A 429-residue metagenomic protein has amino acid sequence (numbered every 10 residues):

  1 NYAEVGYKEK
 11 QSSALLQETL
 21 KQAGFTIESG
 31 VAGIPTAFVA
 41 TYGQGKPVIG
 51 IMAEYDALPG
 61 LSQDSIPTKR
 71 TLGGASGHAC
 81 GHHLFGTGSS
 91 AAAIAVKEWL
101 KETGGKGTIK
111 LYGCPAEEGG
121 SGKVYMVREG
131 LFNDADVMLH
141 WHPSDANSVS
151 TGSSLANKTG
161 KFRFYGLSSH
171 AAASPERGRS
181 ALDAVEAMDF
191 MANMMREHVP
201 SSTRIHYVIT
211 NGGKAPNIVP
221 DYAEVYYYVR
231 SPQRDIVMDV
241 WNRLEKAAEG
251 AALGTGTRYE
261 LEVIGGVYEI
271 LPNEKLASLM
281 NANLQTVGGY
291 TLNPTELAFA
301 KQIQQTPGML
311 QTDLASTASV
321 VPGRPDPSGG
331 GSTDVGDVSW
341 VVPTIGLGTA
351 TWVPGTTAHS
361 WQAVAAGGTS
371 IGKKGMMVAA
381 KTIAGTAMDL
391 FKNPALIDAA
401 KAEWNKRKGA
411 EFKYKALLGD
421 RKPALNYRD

Functional and structural regions predicted by a protein language model:
N1-H78, H83, T87-T108: Acidic/His- and Gly-rich active-site-bordering loop/insert found across diverse amide/peptide-bond hydrolases
Y7, H78-T87, P175-D183, S370-K381: Short, conserved micro-motifs enriched in small and acidic residues
G24, A135-M138, P343: Conserved acidic residues
S29-G30, E117, S150-S154, P325-G330: Short Gly/Pro-enriched turn/cap motifs at secondary-structure boundaries
T36, I66-G77, H83-L84, L100-P220 (+1 more regions): Histidine/acidic-residue-rich, glycine-tolerant segments that coordinate divalent metal ions
Y55-K69, S153-R163, W352-S360: Acidic-glycine-rich active-site phosphate/pyrophosphate-binding loop
E186-D429: Metal-dependent amide/peptide-bond hydrolase catalytic core, centered on the "pita-bread" metallohydrolase fold
